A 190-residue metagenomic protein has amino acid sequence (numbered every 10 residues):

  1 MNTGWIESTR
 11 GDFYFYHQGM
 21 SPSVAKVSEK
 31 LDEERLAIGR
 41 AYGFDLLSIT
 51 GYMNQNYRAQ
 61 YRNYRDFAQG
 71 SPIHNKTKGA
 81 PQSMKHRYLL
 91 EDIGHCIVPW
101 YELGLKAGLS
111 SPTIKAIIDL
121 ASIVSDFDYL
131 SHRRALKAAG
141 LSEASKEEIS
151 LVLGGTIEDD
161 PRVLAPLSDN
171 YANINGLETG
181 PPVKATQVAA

Functional and structural regions predicted by a protein language model:
M1-L31, V152-Y171: Substrate/ligand-engaging "lid" and interaction regions
N2-T9, E33, A37, H95-V98 (+2 more regions): Generic structural signal for well-ordered, non-membrane alpha-helices
S8-F13, Y42, I73-G79: Short amphipathic alpha-helical segments, especially helix-boundary/capping motifs
F13-F15, F44, F67, F127: Phenylalanine-focused residue identity feature
V24, S28-P72: Small-residue-rich helix-loop
Y52-D160, P166-L167: Long, low-complexity C-terminal extensions of enzymes
I174-A190: Long, low-complexity, intrinsically disordered segments
